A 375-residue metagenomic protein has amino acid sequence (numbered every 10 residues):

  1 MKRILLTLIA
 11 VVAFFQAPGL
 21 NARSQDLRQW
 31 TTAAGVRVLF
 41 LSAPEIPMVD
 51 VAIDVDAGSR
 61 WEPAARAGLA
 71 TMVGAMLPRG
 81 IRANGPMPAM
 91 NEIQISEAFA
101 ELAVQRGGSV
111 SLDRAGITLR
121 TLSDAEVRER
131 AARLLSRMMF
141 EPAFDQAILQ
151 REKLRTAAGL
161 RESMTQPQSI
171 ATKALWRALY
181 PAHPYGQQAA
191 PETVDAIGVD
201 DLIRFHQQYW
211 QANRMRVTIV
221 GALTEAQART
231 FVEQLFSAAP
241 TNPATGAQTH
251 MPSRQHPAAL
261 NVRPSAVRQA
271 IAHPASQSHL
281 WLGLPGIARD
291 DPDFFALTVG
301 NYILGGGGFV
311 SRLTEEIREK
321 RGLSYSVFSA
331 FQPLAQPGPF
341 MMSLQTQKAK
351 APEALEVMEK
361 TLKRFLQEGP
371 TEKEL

Functional and structural regions predicted by a protein language model:
L6-Q16: Bacterial N-terminal signal peptides
R23-W30, I95-S96, W176-M215, P252-L260 (+1 more regions): Histidine-acidic residue clusters that define the catalytic metal-binding segment of zinc metallopeptidase domains
G35, I53, T71-V73, F99 (+11 more regions): Buried hydrophobic packing residues in well-ordered domains
A52-L119, T165, P184, Q188 (+2 more regions): M16/MPP (pitrilysin/insulinase) zinc-metallopeptidase core fold and M16-derived inactive scaffolds
G80-A89, R120-R151, G307, Q332-L375: M16/insulysin-pitrilysin zinc metalloprotease superfamily fold
P88, E92, S96, A143-R161 (+5 more regions): Acidic/histidine-enriched alpha-helical segments
Q94-F205, A226, K360: Acidic/histidine-enriched segments that form metal/cofactor-coordinating and catalytic pocket/exosite environments
Y185-G186, R216-D290: An aromatic/glycine/proline-enriched structural segment found at the starts of mature extracellular/organellar domains
